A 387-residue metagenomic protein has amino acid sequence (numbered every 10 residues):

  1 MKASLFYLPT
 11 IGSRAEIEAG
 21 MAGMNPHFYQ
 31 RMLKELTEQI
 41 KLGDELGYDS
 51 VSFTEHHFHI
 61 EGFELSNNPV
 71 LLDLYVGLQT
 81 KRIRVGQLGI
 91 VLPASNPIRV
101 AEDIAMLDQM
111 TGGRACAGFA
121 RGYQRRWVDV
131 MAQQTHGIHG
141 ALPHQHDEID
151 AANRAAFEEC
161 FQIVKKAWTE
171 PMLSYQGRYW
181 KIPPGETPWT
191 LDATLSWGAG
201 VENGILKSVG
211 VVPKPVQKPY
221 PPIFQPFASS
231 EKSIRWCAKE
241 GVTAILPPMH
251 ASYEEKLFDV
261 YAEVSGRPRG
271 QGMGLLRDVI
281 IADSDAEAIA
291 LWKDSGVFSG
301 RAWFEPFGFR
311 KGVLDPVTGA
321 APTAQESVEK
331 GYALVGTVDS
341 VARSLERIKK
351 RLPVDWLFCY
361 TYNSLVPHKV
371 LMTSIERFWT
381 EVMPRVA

Functional and structural regions predicted by a protein language model:
M1-H27, W127-V128, H136, N203-Y220 (+1 more regions): N-terminal small/glycine-rich loop or linker at the start of catalytic domains across soluble metabolic enzymes
M1-Q79, I83: N-terminal beta1-alpha1-beta2 module of alpha/beta enzyme domains
A3-Y7, V51-F53, R84-I90, A115-F119 (+4 more regions): Hydrophobic faces of well-ordered beta-strands that scaffold small-molecule active sites in alpha/beta enzyme cores
E18-K34, I90-I98, Q145-H146, P219-S229 (+2 more regions): Active-site mouth loops of central-metabolism enzymes
D44-E45, L74-K81, I104, D108-R114 (+3 more regions): Acidic (Asp/Glu)-rich catalytic clusters
S50-V70, V91, P248-H250, Y360-V370: Glycine-rich, proline-tolerant flexible connector loops at the mouths of alpha/beta enzymes
E55, V76, L107, V164 (+5 more regions): Conserved, mostly hydrophobic/aromatic
R99-E240: Internal, glycine-rich beta/alpha segment that forms the wall or movable "lid" of small-molecule/cofactor binding
